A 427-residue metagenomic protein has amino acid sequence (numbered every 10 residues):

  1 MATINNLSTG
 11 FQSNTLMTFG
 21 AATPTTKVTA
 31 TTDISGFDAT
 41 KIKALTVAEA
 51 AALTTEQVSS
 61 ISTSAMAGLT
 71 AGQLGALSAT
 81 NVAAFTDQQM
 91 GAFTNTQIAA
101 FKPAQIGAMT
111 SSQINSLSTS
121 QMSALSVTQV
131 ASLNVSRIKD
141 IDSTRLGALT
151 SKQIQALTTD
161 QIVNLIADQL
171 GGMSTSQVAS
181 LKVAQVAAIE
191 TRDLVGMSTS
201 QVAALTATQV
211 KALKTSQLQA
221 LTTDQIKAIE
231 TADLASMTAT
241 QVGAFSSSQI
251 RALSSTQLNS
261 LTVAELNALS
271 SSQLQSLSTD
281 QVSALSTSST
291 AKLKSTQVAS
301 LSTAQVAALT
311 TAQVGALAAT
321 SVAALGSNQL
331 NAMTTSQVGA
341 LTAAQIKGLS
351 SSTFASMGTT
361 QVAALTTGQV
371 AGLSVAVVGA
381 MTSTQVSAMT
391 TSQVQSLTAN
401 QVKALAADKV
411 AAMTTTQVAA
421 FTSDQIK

Functional and structural regions predicted by a protein language model:
A2-K427: General marker for long, soluble alpha-helical cores
